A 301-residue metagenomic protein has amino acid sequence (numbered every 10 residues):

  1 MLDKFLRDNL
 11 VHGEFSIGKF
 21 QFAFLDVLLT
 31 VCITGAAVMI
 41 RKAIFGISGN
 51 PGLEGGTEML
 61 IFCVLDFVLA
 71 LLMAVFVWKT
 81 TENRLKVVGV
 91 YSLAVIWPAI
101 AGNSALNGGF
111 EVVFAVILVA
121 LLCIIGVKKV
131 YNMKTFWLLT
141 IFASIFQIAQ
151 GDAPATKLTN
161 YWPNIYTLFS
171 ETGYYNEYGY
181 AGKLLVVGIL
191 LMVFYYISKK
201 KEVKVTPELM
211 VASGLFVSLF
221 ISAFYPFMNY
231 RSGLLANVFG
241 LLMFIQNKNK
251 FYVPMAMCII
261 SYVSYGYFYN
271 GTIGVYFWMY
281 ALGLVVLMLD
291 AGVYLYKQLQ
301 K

Functional and structural regions predicted by a protein language model:
M1-F22, L29-G46, G109, F142-Y166 (+2 more regions): Transmembrane helical bundles and short interhelical boundary loops of multi-pass, membrane-embedded
G18, L25-L29, G52-L71, V87-Y91 (+2 more regions): Loop-to-helix entry region of an early transmembrane alpha helix in multi-pass inner-membrane enzymes
F20, N107-E111, L191-N247: Membrane-water interface signatures at transmembrane helix termini and the short loops that connect adjacent helices
A37-V38, S144-A223, Q298-L299: Aromatic/glycine/proline-enriched transmembrane-helix motif characteristic of membrane-embedded glycan-assembly enzymes
G55-M59, S92-V112, L219-P226: Aromatic- and kink-enriched transmembrane "portal" helix at the membrane-lumen/periplasm boundary that abuts
V68-A99, K129-W137, V203-L209: Transmembrane-helix signature of polytopic, membrane-embedded enzymes that assemble or transfer cell-envelope glycans
V75, P98-A101, V113-K129, F239-G240: Specific aromatic-rich, kink-prone transmembrane helix
A115, I125-I141, S213-L215: Short hydrophobic alpha-helices at membrane interfaces in multi-pass membrane enzymes
